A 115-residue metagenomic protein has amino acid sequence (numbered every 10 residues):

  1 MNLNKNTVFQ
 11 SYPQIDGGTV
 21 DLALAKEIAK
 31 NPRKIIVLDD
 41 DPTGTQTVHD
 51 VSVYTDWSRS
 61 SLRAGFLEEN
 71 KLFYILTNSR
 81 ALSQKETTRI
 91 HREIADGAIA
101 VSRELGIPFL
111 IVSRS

Functional and structural regions predicted by a protein language model:
M1-S113: Non-transmembrane, aqueous-exposed alpha-helical and coiled segments at domain scale
